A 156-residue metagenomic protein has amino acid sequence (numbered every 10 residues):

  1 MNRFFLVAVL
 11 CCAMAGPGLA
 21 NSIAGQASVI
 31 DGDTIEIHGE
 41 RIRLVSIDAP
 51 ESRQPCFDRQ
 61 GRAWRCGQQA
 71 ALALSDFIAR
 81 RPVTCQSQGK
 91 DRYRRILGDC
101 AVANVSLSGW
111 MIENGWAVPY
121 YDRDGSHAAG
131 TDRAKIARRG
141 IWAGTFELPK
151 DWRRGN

Functional and structural regions predicted by a protein language model:
N2-N156: Small beta-barrel nucleic-acid-binding modules, primarily SNase/OB-fold domains and secondarily Tudor-like barrels
